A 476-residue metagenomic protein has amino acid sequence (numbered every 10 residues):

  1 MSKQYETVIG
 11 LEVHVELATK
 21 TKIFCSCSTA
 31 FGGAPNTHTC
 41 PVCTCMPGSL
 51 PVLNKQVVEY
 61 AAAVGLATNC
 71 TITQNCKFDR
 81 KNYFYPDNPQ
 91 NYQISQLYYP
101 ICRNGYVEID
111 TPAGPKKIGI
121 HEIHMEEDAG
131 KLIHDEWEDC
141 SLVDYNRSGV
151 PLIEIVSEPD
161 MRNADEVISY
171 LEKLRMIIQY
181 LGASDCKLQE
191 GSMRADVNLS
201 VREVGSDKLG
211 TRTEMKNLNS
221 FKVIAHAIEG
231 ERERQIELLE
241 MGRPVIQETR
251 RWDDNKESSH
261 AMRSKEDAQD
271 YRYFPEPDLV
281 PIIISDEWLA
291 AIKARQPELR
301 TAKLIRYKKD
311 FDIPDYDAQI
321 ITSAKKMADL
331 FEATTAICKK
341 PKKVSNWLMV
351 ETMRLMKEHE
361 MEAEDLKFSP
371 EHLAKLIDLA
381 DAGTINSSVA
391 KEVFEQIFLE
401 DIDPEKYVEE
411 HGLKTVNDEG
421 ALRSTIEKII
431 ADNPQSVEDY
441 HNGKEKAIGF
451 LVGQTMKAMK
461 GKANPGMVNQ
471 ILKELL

Functional and structural regions predicted by a protein language model:
M1-E298, D315, A336-K340, V350: Basic, nucleic-acid-interacting segments
K3, D312, T335-V344, A382-I385 (+1 more regions): Structural motif
V64, E231, T334, W347 (+8 more regions): Amphipathic alpha-helical segments in well-ordered regions
E190-E203, K308-L330, P341-E358, E371-L373 (+2 more regions): Core structural elements
W288-R295, A302, E332-K339, L373-I385: Extended, non-catalytic structural segments that build the interaction scaffolds of large macromolecular assemblies
I337-C338, V344, T352-K367, K375-A380 (+1 more regions): M16/insulysin-pitrilysin zinc metalloprotease superfamily fold
A363-A374, D378, S387-K457: Strongly charged, low-complexity linkers/loops
